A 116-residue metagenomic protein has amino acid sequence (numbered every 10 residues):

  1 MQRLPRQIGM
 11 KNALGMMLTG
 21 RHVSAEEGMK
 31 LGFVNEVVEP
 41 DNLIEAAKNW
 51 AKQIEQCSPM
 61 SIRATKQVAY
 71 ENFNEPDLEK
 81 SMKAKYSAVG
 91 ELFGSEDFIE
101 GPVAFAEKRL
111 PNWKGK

Functional and structural regions predicted by a protein language model:
M1, M10-A13, A51, S61-K66 (+2 more regions): A general structural signal for well-ordered alpha-helical segments in protein cores
M1-M17, K30-L31, A46, W50: CoA-thioester-processing core
L4, G28, T65, F105: Terminal peptide-recognition signature
M16-M17, V68, N72, S87-F93: Helix-loop "lid/cap" segments that line or gate small-molecule binding pockets
G20-E27: Acidic, divalent-metal-coordinating active-site segment for phosphoryl/phosphodiester hydrolysis, typified by short
A25, V34-K83, N112-K116: C-terminal long alpha-helix characteristic of the crotonase
L31-G32, K108: Structural motif
